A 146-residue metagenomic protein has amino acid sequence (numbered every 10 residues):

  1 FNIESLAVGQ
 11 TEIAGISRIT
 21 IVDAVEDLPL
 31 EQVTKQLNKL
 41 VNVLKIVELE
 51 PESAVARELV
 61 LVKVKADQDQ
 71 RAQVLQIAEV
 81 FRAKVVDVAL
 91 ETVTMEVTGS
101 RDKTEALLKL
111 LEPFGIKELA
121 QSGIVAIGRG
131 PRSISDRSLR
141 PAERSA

Functional and structural regions predicted by a protein language model:
F1-R18, V22-A146: Long, contiguous binding/interaction regions
